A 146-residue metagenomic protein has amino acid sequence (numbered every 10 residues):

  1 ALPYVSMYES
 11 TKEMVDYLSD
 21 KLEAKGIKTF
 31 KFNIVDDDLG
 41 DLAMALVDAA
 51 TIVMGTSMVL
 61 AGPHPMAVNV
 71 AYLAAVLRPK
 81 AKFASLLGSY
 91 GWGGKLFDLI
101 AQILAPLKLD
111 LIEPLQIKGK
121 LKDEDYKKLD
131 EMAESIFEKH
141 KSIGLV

Functional and structural regions predicted by a protein language model:
A1-L2, A84: Conserved hydrophobic helix-helix packing surfaces used for dimerization/oligomerization
L2-A24: Short, charged N-terminal beta->alpha structural module
D16-I34, L42-V146: FMN-binding flavodoxin-like domain, especially the glycine-rich phosphate-binding loop
D38: Active-site loop segments of alpha/beta catalytic cores
